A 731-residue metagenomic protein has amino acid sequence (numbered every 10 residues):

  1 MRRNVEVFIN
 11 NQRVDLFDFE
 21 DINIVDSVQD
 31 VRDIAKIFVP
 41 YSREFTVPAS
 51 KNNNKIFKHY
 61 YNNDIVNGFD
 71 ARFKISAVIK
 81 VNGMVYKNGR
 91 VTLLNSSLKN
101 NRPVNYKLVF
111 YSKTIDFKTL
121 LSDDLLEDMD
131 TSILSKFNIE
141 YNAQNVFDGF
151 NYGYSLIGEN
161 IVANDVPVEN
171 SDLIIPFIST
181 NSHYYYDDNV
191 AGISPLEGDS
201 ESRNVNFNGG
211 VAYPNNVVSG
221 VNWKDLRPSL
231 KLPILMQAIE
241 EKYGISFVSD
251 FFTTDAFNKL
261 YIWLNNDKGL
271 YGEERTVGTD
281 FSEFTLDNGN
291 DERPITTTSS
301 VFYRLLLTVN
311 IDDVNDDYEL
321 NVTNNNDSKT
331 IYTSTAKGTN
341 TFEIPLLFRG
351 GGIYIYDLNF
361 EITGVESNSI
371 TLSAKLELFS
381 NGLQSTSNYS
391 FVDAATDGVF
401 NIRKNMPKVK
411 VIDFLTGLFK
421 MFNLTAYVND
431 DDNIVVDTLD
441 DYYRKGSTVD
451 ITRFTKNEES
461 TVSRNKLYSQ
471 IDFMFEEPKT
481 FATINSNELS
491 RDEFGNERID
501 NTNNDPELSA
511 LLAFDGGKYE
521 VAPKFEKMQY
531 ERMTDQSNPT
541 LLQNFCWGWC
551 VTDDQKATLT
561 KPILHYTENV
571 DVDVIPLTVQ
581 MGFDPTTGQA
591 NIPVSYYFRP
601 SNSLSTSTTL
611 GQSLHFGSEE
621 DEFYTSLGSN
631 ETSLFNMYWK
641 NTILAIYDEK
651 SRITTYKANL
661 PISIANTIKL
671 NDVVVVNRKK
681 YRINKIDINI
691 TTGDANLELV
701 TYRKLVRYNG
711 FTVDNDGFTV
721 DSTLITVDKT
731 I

Functional and structural regions predicted by a protein language model:
M1-T285, I370-D397, I402-M421, D430-D431 (+10 more regions): Polar, S/T/G-rich
K87-N95, K679-N689: Short beta-strand-centered aromatic/proline hotspots
F284-T298: Surface-exposed ligand/attachment interfaces on beta-rich extracellular proteins
L286-G289, K329-R349: Extracellular carbohydrate recognition and processing domains and analogous Trp-centered ligand-binding platforms
Y303-L305, L346-V365: Noncatalytic modules at the cell exterior or secretory-pathway interfaces, chiefly beta-strand-rich lectin/adhesion
V309-E319, V365-N368: Extended, low-complexity, turn-rich repeat/linker tracts enriched in Gly/Pro/Ser/Thr and Asp/Glu that occur
D317-S328: Short, surface-exposed beta-strand/strand-loop-strand elements in extracellular ectodomains
V706-I731: Viral virion structural and adsorption modules
